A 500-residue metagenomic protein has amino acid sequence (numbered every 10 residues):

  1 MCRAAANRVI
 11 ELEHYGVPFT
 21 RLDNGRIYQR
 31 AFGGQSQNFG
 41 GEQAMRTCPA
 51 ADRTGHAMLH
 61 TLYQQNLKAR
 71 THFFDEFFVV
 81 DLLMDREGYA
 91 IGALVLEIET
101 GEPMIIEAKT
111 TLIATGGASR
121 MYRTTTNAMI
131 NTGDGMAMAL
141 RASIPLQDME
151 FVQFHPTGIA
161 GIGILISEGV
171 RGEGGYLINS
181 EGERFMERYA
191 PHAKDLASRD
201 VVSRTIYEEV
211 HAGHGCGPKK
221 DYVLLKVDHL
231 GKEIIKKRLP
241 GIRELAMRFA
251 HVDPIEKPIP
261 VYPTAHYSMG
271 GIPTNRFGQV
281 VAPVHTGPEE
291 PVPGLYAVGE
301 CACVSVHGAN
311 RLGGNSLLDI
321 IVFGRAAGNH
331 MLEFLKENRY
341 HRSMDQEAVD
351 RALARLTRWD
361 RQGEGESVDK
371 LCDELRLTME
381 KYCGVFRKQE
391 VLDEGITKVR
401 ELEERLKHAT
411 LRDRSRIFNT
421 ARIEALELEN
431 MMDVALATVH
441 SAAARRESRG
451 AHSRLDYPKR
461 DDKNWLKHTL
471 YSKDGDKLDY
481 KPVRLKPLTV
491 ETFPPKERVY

Functional and structural regions predicted by a protein language model:
M1-F19, R141-E150: Conserved FAD-binding subdomain of flavin-dependent enzymes
E11, V17-A44, C48, D85-R86 (+6 more regions): Glycine- and aromatic-enriched mobile tails/lids
E11-E102, E107, A114, H155-I162 (+1 more regions): Conserved redox-cofactor binding core of oxidoreductases
F19-L22, F73-E76, I106-E107, I113-A114 (+7 more regions): General beta-strand structural signal in soluble alpha/beta enzymes
R53, E99, P103, Y122-I130 (+7 more regions): Alpha-helix capping and helix-loop boundary segments enriched in small/acidic/polar residues
D81-I105, V252-V304: FAD-site-proximal beta/loop scaffold in flavoenzymes
T110-I164, G313-H330: Glycine-rich loop(s) and the adjacent beta-strand/alpha-helix scaffold that form part
M138, I144-P260, H330-K336: An anion/pyrophosphate-binding glycine-rich loop and adjacent beta-alpha core in soluble alpha-beta enzymes
